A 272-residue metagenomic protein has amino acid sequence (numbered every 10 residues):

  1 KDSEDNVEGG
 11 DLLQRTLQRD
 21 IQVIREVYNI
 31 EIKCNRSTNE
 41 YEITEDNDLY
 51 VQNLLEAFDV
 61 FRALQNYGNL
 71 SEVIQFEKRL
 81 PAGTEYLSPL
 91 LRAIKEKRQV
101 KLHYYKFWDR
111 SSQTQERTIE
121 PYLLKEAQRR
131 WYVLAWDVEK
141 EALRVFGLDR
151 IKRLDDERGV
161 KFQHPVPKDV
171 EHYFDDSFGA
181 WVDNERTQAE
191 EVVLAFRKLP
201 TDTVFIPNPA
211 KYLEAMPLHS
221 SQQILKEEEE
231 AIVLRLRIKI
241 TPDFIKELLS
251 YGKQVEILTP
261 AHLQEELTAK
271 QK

Functional and structural regions predicted by a protein language model:
D2-T16: Short, positively charged loop/turn segments that connect secondary-structure elements
R19: DNA-binding alpha-helical recognition surfaces that contact promoter or target DNA
Q22-R110: Bulky hydrophobic/aromatic content
C34-R36, E126, W136, K226-E227: Generic beta-strand structural signal
R36-T38, Q128, L148, E229 (+1 more regions): Residue-level signal for tight coil/turn positions that link beta-strands
E42, K101, Y132-L134, V233 (+1 more regions): General beta-strand recognition
E77-V193, D202-T203: Core beta-strand-centered patch of the WYL/Sm-like small regulatory domain
H172-K272: Polybasic (Lys/Arg-rich)
